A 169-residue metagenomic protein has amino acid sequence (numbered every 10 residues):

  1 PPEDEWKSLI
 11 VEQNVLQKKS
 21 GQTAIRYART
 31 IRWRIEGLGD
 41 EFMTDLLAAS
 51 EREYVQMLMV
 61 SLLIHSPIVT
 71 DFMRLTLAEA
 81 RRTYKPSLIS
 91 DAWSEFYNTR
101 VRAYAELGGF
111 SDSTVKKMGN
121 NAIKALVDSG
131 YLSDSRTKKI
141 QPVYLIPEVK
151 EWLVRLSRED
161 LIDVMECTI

Functional and structural regions predicted by a protein language model:
P1, K85-L88: Short capping segments at the starts of secondary-structure elements
P1-Q56: Eukaryotic partner-binding/assembly regions in large regulatory complexes
P2-D4, I64-D71, F96-R100: Helix-boundary capping/turn motifs
R34-G37, E41, L75, E79 (+2 more regions): Amphipathic alpha-helical interaction surfaces
R52, L62-L63, P67-I68, F72 (+1 more regions): Leucine-rich, amphipathic alpha-helical/linker segments
Q56-P86: Positively charged, polyanion-binding regions of nucleic-acid-associated proteins
I89-A105: DNA-recognition alpha helix
G108-I169: Accessory, usually C-terminal, subdomains that scaffold auxiliary metal cofactors
